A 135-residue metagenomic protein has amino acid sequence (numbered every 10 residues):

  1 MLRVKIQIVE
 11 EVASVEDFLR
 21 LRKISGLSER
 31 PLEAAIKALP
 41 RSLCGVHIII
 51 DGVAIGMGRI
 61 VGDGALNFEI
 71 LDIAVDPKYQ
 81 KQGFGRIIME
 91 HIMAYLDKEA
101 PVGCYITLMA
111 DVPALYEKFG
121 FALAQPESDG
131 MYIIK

Functional and structural regions predicted by a protein language model:
M1-E33: Short amphipathic alpha-helix that is part of the acyltransferase structural core
A13-E16, A65, A114: Short alpha-helical
A35-D51, I55-A74: A conserved beta-strand-loop-helix scaffold within acyl/acetyltransferase catalytic domains
Y79, G83-I88: Conserved acetyl-CoA pyrophosphate-binding loop and the N-cap/start of the following alpha-helix in GNAT-like
I87-G103: Conserved acyl-CoA
V102-C104, M109-I134: Conserved active-site alpha-helix within GNAT-family acetyltransferase domains
